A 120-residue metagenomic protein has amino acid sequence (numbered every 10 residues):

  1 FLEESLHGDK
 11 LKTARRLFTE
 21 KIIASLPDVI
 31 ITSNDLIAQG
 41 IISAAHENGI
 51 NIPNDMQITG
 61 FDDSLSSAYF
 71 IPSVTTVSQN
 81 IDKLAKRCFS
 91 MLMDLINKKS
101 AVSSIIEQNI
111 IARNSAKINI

Functional and structural regions predicted by a protein language model:
F1-I120: Bacterial carbohydrate/catabolite-sensing allosteric modules
